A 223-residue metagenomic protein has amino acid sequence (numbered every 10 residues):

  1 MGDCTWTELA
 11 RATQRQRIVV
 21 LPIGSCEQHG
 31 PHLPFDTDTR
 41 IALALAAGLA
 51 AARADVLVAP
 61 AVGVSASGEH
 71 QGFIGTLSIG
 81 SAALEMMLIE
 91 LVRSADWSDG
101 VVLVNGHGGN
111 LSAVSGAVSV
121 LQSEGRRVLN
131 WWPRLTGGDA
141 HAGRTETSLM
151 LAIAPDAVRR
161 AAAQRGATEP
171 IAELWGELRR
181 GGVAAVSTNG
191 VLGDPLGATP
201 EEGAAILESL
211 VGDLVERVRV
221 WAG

Functional and structural regions predicted by a protein language model:
M1-G100, G106-G223: Extended, histidine- and acidic-residue-enriched regions that form the cofactor-binding/catalytic faces
